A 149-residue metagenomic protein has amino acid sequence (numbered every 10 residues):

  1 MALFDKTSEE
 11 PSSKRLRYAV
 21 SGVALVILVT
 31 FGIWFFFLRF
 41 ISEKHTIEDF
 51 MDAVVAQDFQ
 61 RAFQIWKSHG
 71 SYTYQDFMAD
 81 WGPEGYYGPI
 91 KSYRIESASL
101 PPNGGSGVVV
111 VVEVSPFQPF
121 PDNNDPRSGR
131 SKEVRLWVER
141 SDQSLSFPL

Functional and structural regions predicted by a protein language model:
A2-D52, A56, Q64: Short, low-complexity N-terminal intrinsically disordered segments enriched in polar/charged residues
E9, F40, G70, A79 (+3 more regions): Intrinsic-disorder-associated interaction segments
I27, F59, Y74-Q75, E113 (+1 more regions): Intrinsically disordered, low-complexity regions enriched in Ser/Pro/Gly/Gln/His and often acidic
F40-K44, S68-Y72, S141-Q143, P148-L149: Generic structural signal for short, solvent-exposed loop/turn connectors between secondary structure elements
T46, S92, R130-K132: Residues that act as N-cap/strand-start positions at coil-to-secondary-structure junctions
M51-E84: Short extracytoplasmic
A79-S106: A short, amphipathic edge element
E96-L149: Exposed beta-sheet edge and beta->alpha loop/turn motif
